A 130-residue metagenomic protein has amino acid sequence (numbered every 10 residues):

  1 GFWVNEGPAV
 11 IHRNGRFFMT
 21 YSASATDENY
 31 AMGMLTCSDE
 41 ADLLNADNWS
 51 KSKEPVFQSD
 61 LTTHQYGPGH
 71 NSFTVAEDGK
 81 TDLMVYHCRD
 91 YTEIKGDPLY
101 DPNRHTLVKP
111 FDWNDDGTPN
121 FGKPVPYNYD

Functional and structural regions predicted by a protein language model:
G1-D130: Carbohydrate-active catalytic/glycan-binding domains of CAZyme proteins, especially the secreted or lumenal ectodomains
